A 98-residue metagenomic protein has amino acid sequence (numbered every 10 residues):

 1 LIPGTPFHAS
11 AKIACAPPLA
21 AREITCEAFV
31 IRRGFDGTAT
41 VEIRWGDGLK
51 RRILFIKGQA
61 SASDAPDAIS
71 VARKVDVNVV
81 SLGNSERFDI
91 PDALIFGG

Functional and structural regions predicted by a protein language model:
L1-G98: Cysteine-centric segments in proteins
